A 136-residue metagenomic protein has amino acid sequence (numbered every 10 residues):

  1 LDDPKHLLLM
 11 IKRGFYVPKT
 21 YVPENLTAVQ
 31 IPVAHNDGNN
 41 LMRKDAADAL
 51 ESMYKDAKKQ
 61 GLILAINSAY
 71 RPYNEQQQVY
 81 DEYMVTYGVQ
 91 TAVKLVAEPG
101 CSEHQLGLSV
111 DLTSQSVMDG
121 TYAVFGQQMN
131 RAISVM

Functional and structural regions predicted by a protein language model:
L1-A69, Y73-M136: Extracytoplasmic cell-surface/polysaccharide-interacting catalytic and binding patches
